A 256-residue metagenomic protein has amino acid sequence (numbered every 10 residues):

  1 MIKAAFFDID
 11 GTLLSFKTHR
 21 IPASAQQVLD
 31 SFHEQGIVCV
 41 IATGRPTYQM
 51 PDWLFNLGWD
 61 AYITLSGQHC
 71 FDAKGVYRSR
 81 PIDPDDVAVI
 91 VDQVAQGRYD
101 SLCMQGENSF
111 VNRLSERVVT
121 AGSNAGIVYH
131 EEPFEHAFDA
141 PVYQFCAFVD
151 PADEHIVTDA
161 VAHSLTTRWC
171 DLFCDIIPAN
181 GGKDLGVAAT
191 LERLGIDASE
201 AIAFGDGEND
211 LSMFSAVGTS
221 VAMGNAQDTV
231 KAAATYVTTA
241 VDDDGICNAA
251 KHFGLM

Functional and structural regions predicted by a protein language model:
K3-T18: Asp-based phosphoryl-transfer active-site loop
F16, A23-V118: Active-site phosphate-binding/coordination module
F32, T43, F145, F214 (+2 more regions): Residue-level signal for inorganic ion chemistry
Q49-D52, I156, G186, S212-M213 (+2 more regions): Phosphate- and divalent-cation-binding pockets in alpha/beta enzyme and binding domains that engage nucleotide-derived
L57-G58, S66, A160-H163, A216-V217 (+1 more regions): Short, structured coil segments at secondary-structure junctions
W59-G67, R80, G122-N124, T166-W169 (+2 more regions): Short hydrophobic/aromatic-enriched beta-strand-loop microsegments
Q93, G97-A216, N225: Conserved acidic, metal-coordinating active-site core of Asp-based, Mg2+-dependent phosphoryl-transfer enzymes
A216, S220-M256: Asp-based, Mg2+/Mn2+-dependent phosphohydrolase catalytic module
